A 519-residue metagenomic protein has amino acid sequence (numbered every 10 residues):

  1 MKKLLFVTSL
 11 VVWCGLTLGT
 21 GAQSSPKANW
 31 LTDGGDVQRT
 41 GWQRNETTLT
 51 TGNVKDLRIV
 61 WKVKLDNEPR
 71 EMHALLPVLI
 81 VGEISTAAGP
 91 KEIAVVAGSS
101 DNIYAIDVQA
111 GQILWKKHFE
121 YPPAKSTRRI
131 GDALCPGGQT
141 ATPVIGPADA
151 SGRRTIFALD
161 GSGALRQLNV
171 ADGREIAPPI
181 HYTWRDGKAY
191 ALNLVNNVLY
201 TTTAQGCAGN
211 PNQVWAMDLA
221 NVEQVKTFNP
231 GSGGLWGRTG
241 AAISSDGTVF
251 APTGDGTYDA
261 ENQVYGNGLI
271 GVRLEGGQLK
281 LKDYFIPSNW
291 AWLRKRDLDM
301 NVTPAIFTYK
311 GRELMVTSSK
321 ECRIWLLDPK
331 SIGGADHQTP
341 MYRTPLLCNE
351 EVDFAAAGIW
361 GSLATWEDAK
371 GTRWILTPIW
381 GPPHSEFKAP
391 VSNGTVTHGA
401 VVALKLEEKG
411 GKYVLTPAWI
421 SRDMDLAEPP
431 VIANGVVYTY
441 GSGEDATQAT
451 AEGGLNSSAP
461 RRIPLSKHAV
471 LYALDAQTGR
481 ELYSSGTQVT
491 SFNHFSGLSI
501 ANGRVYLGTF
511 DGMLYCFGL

Functional and structural regions predicted by a protein language model:
M1-L4: Positively charged n-region of N-terminal signal peptides that target proteins for export
V7-T17: Bacterial N-terminal signal peptides
G15-S25: Bacterial Sec-dependent signal peptides at the C-terminal "C-region" and cleavage site
Q23-V54: Sequence/structural signature of beta-propeller modules and their immediately flanking N-terminal secretory/stalk
P26, T47-M72, S85-P90, D101-G137 (+6 more regions): Extracytoplasmic/lumenal domain signature
L76-G82, A94-V96: General structural concept
